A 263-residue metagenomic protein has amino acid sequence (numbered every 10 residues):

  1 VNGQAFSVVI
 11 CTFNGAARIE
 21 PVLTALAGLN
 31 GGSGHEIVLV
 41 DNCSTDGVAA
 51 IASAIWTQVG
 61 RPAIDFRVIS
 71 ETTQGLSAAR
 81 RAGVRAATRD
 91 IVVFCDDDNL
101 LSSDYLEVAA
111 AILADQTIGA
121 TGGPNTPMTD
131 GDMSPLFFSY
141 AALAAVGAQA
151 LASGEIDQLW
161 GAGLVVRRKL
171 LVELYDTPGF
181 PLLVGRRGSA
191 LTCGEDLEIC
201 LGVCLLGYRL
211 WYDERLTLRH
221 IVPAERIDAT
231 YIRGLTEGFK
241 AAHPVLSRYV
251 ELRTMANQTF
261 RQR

Functional and structural regions predicted by a protein language model:
G15-G28: Short, well-formed alpha-helical segments that are part of the catalytic scaffolds of diverse glycosyltransferases
A25, D41-I51, N99: A conserved acidic beta->alpha catalytic loop
E71-A87: Glycine-rich, basic loop-to-helix element that forms the pyrophosphate-binding segment of sugar-nucleotide handling
V92: Short aromatic/hydrophobic "clamp" motif used to bind/position activated sugar donors
D104-L136: Conserved donor NDP-sugar-binding/catalytic core segment of glycosyltransferases
F138-D157, V172: Short, flexible, basic/aromatic active-site loop/helix in glycosyltransferases
L143, Y208-R209, R215, D228-R263: Catalytic core of nucleotide-sugar-dependent glycosyltransferases
L182-L201: Acidic donor-binding loop at a coil-to-helix junction in glycosyltransferase catalytic cores that engages
